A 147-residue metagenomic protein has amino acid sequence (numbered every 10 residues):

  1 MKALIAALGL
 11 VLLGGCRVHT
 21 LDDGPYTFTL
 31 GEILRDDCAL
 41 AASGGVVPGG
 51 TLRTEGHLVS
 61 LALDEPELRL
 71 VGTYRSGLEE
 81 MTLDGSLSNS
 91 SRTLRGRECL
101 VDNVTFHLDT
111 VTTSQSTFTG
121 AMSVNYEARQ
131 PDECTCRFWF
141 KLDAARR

Functional and structural regions predicted by a protein language model:
M1-A7: Sec-dependent signal peptide recognition, specifically the positively charged N-region followed immediately by
G14-G15: C-terminal motif of bacterial Sec signal peptides marking the signal peptidase cleavage site
V18: Short, conserved catalytic or interaction motifs in soluble domains
L21-E65, R92-L108, A128-R146: Short, solvent-exposed loop/hinge segments that bridge or flank secondary-structure elements
Y26, E79-G85, S114-Y126: A short hydrophobic beta-strand element
G50, L70-G72, G85, T110 (+1 more regions): Glycine-centered structural positions embedded in regular secondary structure
H57-S91: Interface amphipathic segments
